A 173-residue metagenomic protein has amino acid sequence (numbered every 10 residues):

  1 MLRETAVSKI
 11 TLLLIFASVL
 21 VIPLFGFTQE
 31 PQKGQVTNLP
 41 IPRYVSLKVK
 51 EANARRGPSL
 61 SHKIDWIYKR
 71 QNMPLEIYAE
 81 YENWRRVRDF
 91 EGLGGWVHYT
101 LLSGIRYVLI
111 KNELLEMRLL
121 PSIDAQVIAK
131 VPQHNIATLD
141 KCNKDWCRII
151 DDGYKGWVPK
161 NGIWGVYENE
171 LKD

Functional and structural regions predicted by a protein language model:
M1-L14: Bacterial N-terminal signal peptides that target proteins for export
T5, F25-G26: Glycine-centered signal
T11-P23: Bacterial N-terminal signal peptides
T28-R56, I67-Q71, Y78-Y81, R85-L93 (+5 more regions): SH3-family beta-barrel domains
K63-I64: Beta-strand-rich domains and repeat architectures in extracellular enzymes and scaffolds, especially beta-propellers
